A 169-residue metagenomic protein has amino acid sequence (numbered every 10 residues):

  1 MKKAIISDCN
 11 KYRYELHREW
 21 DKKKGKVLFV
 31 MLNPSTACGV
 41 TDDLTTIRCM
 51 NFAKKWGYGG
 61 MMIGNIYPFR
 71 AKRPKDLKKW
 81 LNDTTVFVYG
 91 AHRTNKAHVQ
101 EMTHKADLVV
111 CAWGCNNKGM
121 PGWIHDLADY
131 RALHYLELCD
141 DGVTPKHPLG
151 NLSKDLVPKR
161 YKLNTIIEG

Functional and structural regions predicted by a protein language model:
M1-D43, K55, I166-G169: Active-site and ligand/interface coordination hotspots across diverse enzymes and nucleic-acid-associated assemblies
M31-L32, I66, W113-C115: Short, well-ordered beta-to-alpha junction loops that form the rim of enzyme active sites and present histidine/acidic
C38, P68-R70, C115-M120: Acidic, metal-coordinating catalytic cores used for nucleic-acid/nucleotide bond scission and strand-transfer chemistry
T41-T45, M120-W123: Residues at alpha-helix caps and immediate loop-helix transition turns in enzyme cores, especially N- and C-cap
T46-K54: Short catalytic helix/loop segments, enriched in acidic residues and glycine and frequently bearing histidine
G59-L77: Short connector loops at secondary-structure junctions
L77-G169: Glycine/proline-rich loop-helix segments at beta-alpha junctions forming the active-site rim of enzyme cores
